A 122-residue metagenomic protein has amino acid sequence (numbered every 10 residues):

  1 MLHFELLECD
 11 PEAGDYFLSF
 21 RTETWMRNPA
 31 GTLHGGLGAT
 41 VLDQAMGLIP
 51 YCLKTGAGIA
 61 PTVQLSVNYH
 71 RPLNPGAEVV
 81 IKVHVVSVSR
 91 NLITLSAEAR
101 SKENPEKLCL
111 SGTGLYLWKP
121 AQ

Functional and structural regions predicted by a protein language model:
M1-L33: Catalytic strand-loop segment that frames the active site of acyl-thioester-processing enzymes
L2, G14-Y16, I59-L65, A77-V79 (+2 more regions): A generic structural signal for short beta-strands and their flanking turns/coil linkers
F17-S19, K82, S96: Beta-strand residues in well-ordered beta-sheet regions across diverse protein folds
F20-T22, Y69, W118: Hydrophobic residues in beta-strands and at strand termini
A30-G47: Compact, glycine-rich, soluble single-domain proteins
L48-V80: Hydrophobic beta-strand-centered segment that forms part of the acyl-chain substrate-binding groove
L73-P75, H84-Q122: HotDog/MaoC-like acyl-thioester-processing domains
